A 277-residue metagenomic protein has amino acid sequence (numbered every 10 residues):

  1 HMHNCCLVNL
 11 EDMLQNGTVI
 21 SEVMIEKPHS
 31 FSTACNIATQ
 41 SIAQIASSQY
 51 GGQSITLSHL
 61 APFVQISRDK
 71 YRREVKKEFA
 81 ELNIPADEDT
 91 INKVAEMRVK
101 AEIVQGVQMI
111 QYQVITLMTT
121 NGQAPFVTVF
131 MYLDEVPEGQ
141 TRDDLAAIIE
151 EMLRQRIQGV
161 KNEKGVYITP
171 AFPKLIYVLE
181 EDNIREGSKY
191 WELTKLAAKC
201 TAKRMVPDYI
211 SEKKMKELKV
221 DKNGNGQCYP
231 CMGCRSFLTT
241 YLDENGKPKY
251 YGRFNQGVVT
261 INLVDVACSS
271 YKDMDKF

Functional and structural regions predicted by a protein language model:
H1-F277: Conserved catalytic cores of very large enzyme subunits
